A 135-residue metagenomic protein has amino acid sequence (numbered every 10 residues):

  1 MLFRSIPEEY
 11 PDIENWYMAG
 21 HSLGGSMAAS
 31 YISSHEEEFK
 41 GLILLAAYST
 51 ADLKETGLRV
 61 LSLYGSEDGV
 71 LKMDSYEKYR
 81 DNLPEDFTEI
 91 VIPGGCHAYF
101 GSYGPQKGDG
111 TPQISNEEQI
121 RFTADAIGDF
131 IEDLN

Functional and structural regions predicted by a protein language model:
A19-A29: Gly/Ala-rich beta-loop-alpha elbow adjacent to hydrolase catalytic centers
E37-S49, R59: A conserved short beta-strand
K54-V60, L83-F87: Short, proline-enriched alpha-helix->beta-strand connector loops that line the catalytic pocket of alpha/beta-hydrolase
S62-Y64: Short beta-strand/loop motif that positions the catalytic acidic residue of the alpha/beta-hydrolase fold
E67-L71, H97-A98: Acidic catalytic loop of the alpha/beta-hydrolase fold
L71-N82: Short alpha-helix in the alpha/beta-hydrolase fold that links the catalytic acid
T88-N135: C-terminal catalytic histidine-bearing segment of alpha/beta-hydrolase fold enzymes
